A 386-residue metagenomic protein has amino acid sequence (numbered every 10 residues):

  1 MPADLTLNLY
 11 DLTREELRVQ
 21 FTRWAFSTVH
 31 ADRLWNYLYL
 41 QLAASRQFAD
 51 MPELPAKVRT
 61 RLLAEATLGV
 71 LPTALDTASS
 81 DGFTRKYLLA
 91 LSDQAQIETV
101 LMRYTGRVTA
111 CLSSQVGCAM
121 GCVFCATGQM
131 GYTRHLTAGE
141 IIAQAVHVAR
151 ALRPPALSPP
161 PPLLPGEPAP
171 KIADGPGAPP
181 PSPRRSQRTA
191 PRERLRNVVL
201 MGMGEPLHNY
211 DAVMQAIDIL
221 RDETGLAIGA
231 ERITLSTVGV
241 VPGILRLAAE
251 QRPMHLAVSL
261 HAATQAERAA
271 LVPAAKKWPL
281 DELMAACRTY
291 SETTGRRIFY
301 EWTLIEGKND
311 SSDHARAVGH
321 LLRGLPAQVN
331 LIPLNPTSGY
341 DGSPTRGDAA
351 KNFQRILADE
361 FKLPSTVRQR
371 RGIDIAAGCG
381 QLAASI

Functional and structural regions predicted by a protein language model:
M1-I97, R103-T105, R150-A156, K171-D174 (+3 more regions): Auxiliary Fe-S-binding modules of radical SAM enzymes
R85, I97, V108-L112, M120 (+1 more regions): Generic beta-strand structural signal
R103-H147, P154-L157, P176, R185: Canonical Radical SAM [4Fe-4S] cluster-binding loop centered on the CxxxCxxC motif and its immediate flanking residues
L136, G239, R370-R371: Short beta->alpha linker loops
A149-P155, E193-L363: Conserved AdoMet/S-adenosylmethionine-binding subsite of the radical SAM
P161-P162, A169-I172: N-terminal start and proteolytic maturation junction detector
P162-L164, R185: Compositionally biased, intrinsically disordered low-complexity segments enriched in Pro/Arg/Gln/His
G166, G175-G177: Residue-identity detector for glycine
